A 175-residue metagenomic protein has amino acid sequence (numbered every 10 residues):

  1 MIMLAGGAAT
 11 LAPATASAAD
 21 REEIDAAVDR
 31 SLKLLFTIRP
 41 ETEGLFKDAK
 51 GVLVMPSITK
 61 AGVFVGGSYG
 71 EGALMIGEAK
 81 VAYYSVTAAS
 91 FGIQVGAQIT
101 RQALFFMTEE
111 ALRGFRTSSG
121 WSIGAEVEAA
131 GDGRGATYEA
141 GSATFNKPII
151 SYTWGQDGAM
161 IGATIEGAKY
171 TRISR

Functional and structural regions predicted by a protein language model:
M1-M3: N-terminal export leaders
A5-A8: Extreme N-terminal leader/targeting regions
P13-A14: N-terminal signal peptide c-region/cleavage motif recognized by signal peptidases
S17-R175: Small-residue-enriched, tightly packed secondary-structure blocks
